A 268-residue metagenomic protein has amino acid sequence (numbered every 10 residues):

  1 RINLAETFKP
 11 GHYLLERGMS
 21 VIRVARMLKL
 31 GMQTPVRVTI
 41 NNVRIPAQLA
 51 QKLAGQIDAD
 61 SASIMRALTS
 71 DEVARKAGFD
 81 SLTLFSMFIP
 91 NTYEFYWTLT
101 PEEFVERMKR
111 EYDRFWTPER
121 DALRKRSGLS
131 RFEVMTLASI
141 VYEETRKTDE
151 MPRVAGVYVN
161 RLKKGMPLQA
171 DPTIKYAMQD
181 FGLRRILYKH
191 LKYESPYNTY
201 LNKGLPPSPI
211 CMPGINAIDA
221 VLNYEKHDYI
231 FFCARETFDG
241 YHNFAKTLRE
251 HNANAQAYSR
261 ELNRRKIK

Functional and structural regions predicted by a protein language model:
R1, S63-V73: Charge-enriched amphipathic alpha-helical scaffolds
R1-N3, K9-Q56: Membrane-embedded segments
A25, T39, I57-A59, S70-K268: Bacterial extracytoplasmic/cell-wall-associated proteins, especially those involved in peptidoglycan
Q51, R66, A253: DNA-binding alpha-helical recognition surfaces that contact promoter or target DNA
